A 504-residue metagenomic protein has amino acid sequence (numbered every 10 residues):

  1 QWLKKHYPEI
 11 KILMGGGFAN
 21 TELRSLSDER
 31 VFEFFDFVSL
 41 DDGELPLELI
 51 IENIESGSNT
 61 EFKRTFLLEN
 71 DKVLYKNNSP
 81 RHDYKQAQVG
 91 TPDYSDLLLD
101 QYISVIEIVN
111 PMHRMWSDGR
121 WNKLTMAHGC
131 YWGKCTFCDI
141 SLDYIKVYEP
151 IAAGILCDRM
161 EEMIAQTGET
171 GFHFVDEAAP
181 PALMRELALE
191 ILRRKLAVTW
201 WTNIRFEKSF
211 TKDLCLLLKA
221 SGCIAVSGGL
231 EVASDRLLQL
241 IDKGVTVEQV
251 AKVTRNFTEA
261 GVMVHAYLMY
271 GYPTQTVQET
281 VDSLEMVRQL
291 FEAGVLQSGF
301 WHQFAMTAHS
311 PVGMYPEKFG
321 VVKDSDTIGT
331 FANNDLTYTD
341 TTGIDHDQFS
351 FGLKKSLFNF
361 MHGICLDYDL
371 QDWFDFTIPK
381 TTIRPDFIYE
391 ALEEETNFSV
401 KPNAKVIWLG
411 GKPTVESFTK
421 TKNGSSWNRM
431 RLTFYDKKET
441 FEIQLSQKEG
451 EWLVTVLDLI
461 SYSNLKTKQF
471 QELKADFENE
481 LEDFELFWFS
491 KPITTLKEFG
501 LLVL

Functional and structural regions predicted by a protein language model:
Q1-D83: Glycine-rich beta-alpha loop elements in corrinoid/cobalamin-binding modules across cobalamin-dependent enzymes
W2-K4, I51-E52, L187-L189, S283-L290: Short, well-ordered amphipathic alpha-helices
F18, D176-P180, W301-H309: Short, solvent-exposed turn/loop segments enriched in Gly/Ser/Thr/Pro and often Arg
F35, L192-T199, N203-I383: A structural motif corresponding to the C-terminal lobe/cap of the Radical SAM core domain
S58-F62, L74-K76, Y148, T170 (+3 more regions): Acidic/polar loop patches that form or flank catalytic/metal-binding clefts of enzymes that bind anionic ligands
D71-K123, K438-E442, E498, L502-L504: N-terminal [4Fe-4S]-dependent radical SAM core
P92-M263: Radical SAM [4Fe-4S] cluster-binding motif and immediate context
T337-L504: Radical SAM enzyme core and accessory elements
